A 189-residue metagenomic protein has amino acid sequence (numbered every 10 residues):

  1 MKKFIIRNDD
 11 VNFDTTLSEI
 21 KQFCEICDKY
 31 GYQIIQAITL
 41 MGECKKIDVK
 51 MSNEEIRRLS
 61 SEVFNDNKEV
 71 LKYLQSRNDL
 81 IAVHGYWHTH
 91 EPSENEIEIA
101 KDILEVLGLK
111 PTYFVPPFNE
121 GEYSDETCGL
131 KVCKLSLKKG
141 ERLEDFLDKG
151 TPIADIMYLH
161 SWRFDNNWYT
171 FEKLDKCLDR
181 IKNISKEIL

Functional and structural regions predicted by a protein language model:
M1-C27: N-terminal regions that are enriched for targeting/export leaders and immediately downstream pro/stem segments
E19, E62-Y73, K138-K149: Alpha-helical scaffolding within the catalytic cores of extracellular/periplasmic polymer-degrading hydrolases
E19-I26, S124-C128, K173: A short acidic, amphipathic alpha-helical/loop segment
Q22-K29, F64-N78, K176-I181: Catalytic-core regions built around general acid/base machinery
G31-I34, R163-L189: C-terminal domain-boundary segment and adjacent tail
Q33-Y123, A154, L159: Metal-dependent polysaccharide deacetylase catalytic core of the NodB/CE4 family, i.e., the active-site-bearing domain
N78, T127-K134: Glycine-enriched alpha-helix->loop->beta-strand junction motifs that scaffold or abut catalytic
W87-L107, C133-I153, D165-K176: Alpha-helical scaffold elements lining the catalytic groove of polysaccharide deacetylases
